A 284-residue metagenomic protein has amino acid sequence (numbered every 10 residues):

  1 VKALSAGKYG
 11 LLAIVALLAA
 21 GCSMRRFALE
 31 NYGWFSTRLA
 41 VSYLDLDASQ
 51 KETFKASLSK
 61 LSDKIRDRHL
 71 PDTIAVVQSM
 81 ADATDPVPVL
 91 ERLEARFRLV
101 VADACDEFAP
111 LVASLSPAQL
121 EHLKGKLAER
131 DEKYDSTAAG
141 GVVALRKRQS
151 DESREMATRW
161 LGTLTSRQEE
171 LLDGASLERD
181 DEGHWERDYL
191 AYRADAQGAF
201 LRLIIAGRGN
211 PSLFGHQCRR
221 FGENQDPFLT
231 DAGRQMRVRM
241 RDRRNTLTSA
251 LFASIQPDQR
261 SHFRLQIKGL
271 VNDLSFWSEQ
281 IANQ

Functional and structural regions predicted by a protein language model:
V1, L18-A19, R237: Helix-centric, low-specificity signal for extended rod-like, repetitive segments
V1-L11: Bacterial N-terminal signal peptides that target proteins for export
G10-A19: Bacterial N-terminal signal peptides
C22-Q284: Charge-rich (acidic/polar
